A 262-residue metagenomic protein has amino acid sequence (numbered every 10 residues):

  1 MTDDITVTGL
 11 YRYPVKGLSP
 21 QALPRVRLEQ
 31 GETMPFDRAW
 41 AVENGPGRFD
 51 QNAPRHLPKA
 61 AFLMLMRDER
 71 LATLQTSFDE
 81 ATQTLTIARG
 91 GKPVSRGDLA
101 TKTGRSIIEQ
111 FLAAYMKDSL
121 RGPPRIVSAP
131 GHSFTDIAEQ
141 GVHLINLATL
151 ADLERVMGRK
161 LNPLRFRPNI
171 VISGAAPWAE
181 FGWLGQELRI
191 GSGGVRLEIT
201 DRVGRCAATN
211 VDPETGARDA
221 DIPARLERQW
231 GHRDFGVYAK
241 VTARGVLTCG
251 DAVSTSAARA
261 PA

Functional and structural regions predicted by a protein language model:
M1-A262: Metal-cofactor-dependent catalytic cores
